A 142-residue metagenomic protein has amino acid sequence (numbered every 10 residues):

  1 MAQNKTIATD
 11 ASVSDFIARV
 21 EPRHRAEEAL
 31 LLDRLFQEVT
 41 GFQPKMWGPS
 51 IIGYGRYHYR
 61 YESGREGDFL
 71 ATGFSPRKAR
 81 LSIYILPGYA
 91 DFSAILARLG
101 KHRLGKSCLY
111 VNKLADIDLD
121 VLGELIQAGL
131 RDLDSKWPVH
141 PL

Functional and structural regions predicted by a protein language model:
M1-L142: Charge-dense, helix-prone N-terminal extensions
